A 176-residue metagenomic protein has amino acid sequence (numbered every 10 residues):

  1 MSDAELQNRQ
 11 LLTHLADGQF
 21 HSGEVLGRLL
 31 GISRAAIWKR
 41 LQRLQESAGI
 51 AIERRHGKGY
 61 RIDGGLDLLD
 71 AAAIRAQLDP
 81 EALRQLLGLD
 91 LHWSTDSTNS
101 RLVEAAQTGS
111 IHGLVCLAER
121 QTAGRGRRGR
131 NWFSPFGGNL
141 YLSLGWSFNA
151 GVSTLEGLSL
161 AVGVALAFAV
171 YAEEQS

Functional and structural regions predicted by a protein language model:
S2-Q175: N-terminal lobe of the biotin/lipoate ligase/transferase fold
